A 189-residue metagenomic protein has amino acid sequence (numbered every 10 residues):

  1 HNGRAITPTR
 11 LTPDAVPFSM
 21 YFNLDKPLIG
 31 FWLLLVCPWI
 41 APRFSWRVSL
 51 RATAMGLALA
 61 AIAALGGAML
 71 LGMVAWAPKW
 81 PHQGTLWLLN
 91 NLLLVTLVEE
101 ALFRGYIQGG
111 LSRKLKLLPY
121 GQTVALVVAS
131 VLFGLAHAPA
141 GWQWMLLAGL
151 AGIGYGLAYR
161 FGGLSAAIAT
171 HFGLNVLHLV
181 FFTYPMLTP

Functional and structural regions predicted by a protein language model:
N2-V95, R113: Juxtamembrane helix-loop-helix connectors linking adjacent transmembrane helices in multi-pass membrane enzymes
A58-P189: Transmembrane helix-loop-helix hairpins at the membrane interface of multi-pass integral membrane proteins
